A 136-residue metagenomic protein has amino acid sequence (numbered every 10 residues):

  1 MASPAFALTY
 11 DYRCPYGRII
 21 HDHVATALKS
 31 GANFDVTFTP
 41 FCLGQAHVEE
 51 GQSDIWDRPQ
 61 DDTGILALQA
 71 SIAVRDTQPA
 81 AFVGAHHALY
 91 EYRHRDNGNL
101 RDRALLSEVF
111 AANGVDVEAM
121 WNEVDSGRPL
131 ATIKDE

Functional and structural regions predicted by a protein language model:
M1-F6: N-terminal cysteine/histidine-rich coordination modules
A7-Y12, R18-L106: Structural alpha/beta surface segment adjacent to cysteine/selenocysteine redox centers across thiol/disulfide enzymes
G17-R18, L130: Loop/helix-junction capping segments adjacent to catalytic residues or to phosphate/diphosphate-binding pockets
Q78, N113-G114: A broad structural signal for alpha-helix termini and local helix breaks/kinks
N99-R103, S107, G114-E123: Conserved acidic, metal-coordinating active-site core of Asp-based, Mg2+-dependent phosphoryl-transfer enzymes
A112, A119-E136: Thioredoxin-like thiol-disulfide oxidoreductase module
